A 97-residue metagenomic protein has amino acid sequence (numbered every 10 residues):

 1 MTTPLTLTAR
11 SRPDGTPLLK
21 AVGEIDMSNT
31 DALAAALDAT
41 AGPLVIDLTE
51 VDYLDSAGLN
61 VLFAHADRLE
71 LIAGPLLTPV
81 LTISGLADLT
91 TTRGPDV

Functional and structural regions predicted by a protein language model:
M1-Y53, A57-V97: STAS-like cytosolic regulatory interaction modules
